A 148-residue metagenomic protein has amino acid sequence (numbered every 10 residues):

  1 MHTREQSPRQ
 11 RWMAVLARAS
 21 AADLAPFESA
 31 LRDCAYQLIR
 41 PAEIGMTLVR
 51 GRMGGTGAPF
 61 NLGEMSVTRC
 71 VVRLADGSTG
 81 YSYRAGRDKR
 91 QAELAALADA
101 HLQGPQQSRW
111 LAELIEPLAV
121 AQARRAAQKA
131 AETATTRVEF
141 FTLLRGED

Functional and structural regions predicted by a protein language model:
M1-L31: Charge-rich, low-complexity N-terminal segments
M1-R9, E64, V72-R84, A131-T136: Solvent-exposed, charged interface segments at domain starts and junctions
T3-E5, R9, Q103-D148: Cysteine/selenocysteine-centered motifs that mediate thiol-based redox chemistry or coordinate metal-sulfur cofactors
V15-R18, P26-A30, A100, E113-P117 (+1 more regions): Residues that form generic nucleotide/phosphate-binding pockets
R18-A21, D88-A95, S108, A127 (+1 more regions): Electropositive phosphate-/nucleotide-binding environments in soluble metabolic enzymes
L24-P26, A35, A126-A127: Intrinsically disordered, low-complexity boundary segments flanking structured domains
A30-A75, Y81-S82: Structured beta-strand/loop patches that form or line metal/cofactor-binding pockets in enzymes
D76-E116: A hydrophobic, small-residue-rich beta->alpha segment in the mid-to-C-terminal subdomain of diverse proteins
